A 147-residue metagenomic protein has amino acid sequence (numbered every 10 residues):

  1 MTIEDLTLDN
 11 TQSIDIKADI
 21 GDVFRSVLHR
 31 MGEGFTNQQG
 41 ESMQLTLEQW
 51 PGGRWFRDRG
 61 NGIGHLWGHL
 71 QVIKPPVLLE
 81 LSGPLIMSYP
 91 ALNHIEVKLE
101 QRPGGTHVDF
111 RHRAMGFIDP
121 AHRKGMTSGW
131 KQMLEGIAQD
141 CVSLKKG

Functional and structural regions predicted by a protein language model:
M1-T11: Short acidic N-proximal helix/loop "leader" segments that mark the beginning of a domain or an inter-domain linker
T11-Q12, A18, H29-H65, P76-L78 (+1 more regions): Short beta-edge strand/loop motif at the mouth of beta-sheet-based domains
S26, G34, D140: Short alpha-helical functional segments enriched in proximate histidine and acidic residues
L28-H29, E135: Solvent-exposed alpha-helix faces
L45-T46, F56, G60-P103, R113-G116 (+1 more regions): Hydrophobic-ligand binding "helix-grip"
V108-H112: Short, well-ordered beta-strand elements
A114-G147: A conserved amphipathic terminal alpha-helix motif
